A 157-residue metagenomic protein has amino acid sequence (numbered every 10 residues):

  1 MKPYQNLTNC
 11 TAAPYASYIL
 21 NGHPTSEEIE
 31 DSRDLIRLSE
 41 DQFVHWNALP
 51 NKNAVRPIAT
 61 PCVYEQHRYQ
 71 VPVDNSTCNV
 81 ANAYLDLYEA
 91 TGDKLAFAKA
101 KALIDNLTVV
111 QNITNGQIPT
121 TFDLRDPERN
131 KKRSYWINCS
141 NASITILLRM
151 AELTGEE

Functional and structural regions predicted by a protein language model:
M1-E157: Glycan-recognition and catalytic cores of secretory/periplasmic carbohydrate-active enzymes
